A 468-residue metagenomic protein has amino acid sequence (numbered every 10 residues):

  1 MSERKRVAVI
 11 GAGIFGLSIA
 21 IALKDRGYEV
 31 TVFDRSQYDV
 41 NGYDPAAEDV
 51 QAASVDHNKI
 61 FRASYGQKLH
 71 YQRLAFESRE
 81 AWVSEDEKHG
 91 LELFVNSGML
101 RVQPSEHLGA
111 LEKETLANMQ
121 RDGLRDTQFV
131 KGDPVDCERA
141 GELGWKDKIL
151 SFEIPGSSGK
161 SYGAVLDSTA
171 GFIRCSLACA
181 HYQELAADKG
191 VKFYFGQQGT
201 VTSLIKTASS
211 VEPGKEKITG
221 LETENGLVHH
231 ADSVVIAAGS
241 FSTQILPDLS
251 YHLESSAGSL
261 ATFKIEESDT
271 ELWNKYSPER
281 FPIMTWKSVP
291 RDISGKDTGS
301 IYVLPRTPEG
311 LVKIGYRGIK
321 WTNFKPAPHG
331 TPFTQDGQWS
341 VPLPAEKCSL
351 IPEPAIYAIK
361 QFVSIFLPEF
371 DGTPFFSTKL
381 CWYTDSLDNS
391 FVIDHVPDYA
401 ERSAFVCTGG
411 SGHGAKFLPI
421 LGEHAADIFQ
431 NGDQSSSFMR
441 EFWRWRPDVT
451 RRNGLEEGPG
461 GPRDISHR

Functional and structural regions predicted by a protein language model:
E3-V32: N-terminal Rossmann-like FAD-binding beta1-loop-alpha1 element of flavoenzymes
V9-I10, F33, L221, V228-F241 (+1 more regions): Short hydrophobic core segments
I21-R26, G90-F94, G98, V228-R402: Active-site substrate-recognition segment that forms the wall of the catalytic cavity or substrate channel
D25-A53: Glycine-rich FAD pyrophosphate-binding loop
G42-Y43, D49, S84-L100, A110-E142 (+3 more regions): A short alpha-helix-loop-beta-strand transition element characteristic of N-terminal alpha/beta dinucleotide-binding
K68-L74, V102-L111, V165-L185, K347-Y357 (+1 more regions): Short beta-strand to alpha-helix junction loop
E106-G196, T202-K217: Flavin (FAD/FMN) cofactor-binding and adjacent substrate-gating region of FAD-dependent oxidoreductase domains
I356-R468: C-terminal catalytic lobe of FAD-dependent flavoproteins
